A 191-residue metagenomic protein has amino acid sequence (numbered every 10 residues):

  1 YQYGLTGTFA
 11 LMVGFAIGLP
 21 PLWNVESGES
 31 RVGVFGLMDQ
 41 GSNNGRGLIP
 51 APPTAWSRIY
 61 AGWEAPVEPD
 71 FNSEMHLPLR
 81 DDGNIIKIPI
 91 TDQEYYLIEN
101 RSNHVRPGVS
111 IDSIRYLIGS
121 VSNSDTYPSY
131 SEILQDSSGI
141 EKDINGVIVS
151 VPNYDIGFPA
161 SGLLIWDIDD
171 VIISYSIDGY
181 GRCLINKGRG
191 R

Functional and structural regions predicted by a protein language model:
Y1-I118, V171: Extracellular hydrolytic enzyme modules, especially secreted metalloproteases of the metzincin/thermolysin-like class
A65-R191: Non-catalytic C-terminal accessory/binding modules of secreted extracellular proteins
